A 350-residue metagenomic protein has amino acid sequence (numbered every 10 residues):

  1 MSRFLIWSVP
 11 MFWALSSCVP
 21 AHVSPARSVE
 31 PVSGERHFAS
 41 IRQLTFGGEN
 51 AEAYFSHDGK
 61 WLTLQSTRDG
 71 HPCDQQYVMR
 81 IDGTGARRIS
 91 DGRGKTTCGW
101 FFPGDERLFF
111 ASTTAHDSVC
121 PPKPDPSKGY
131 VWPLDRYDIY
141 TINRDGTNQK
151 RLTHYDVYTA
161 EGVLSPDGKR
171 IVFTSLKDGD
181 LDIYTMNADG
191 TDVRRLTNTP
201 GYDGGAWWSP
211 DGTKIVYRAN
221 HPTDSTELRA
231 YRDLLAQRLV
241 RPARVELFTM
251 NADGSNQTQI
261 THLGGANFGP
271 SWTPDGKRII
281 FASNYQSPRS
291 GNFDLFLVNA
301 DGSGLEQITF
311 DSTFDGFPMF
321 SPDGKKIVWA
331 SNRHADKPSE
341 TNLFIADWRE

Functional and structural regions predicted by a protein language model:
H22-A39, Y137: Blade/loop signatures of beta-propeller domains
V29-P31, A39-P72: Beta-strand-rich domains and repeat architectures in extracellular enzymes and scaffolds, especially beta-propellers
S40-Q43, G85-R87, T147-R151, T191-R195 (+2 more regions): Predominantly a core beta-strand signature of beta-propeller blades across repeat-based propeller domains
F46-E49, S66-Q76, D91-T96, A111-D138 (+9 more regions): A flexible loop/linker signature enriched in serine peptidases of the S9 family
H57-D58, P103-G104, P166-D167, P210-D211 (+2 more regions): Residue-level detector of Asp-centered blade-edge/turn motifs that repeat once per structural unit in beta-propeller
G59-L62, L108, I171, I215 (+2 more regions): Hydrophobic beta-strand positions that form the internal "hydrophobic ladder" of WD40/Gbeta-like beta-propeller blades
R80-T84, N143-T147, N187-T191, N251-S255 (+2 more regions): Short loop/turn segments that connect beta-strands within beta-propeller blades
